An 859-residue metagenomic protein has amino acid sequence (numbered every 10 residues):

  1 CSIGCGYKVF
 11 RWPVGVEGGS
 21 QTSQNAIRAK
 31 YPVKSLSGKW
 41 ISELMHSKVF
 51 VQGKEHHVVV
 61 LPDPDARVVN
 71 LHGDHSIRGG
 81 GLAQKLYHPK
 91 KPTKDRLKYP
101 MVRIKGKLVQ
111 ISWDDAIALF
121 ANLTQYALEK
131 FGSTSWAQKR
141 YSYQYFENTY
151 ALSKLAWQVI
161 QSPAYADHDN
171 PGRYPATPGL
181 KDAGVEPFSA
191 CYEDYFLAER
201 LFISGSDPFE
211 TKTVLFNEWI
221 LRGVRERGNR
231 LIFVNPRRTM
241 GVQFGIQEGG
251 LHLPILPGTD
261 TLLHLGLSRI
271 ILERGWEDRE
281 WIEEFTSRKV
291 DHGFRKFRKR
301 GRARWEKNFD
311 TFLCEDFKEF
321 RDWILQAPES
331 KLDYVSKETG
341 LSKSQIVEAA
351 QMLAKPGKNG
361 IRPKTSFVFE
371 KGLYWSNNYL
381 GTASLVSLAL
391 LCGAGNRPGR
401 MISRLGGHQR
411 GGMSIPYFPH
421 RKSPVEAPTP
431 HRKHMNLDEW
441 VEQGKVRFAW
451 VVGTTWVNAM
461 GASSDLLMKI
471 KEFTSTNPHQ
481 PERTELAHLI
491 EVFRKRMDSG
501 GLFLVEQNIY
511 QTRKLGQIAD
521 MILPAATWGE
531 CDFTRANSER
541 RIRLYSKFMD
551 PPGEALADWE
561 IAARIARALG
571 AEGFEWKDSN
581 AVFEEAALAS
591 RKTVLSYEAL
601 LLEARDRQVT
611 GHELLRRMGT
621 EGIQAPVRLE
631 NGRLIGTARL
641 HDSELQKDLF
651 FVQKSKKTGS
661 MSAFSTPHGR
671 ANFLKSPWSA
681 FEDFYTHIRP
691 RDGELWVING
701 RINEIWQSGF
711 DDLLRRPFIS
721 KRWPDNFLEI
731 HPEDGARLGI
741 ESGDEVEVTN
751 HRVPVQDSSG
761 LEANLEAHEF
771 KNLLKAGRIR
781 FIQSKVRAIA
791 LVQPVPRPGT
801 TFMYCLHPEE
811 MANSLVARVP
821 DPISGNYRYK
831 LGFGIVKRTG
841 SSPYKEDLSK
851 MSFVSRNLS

Functional and structural regions predicted by a protein language model:
C1-W276, R288, V335, S342 (+10 more regions): N-terminal export/assembly segments and adjacent metallocofactor-ligating motifs of anaerobic energy-metabolism
W113-W136, C191-R200, W323-A327, V347-S366 (+1 more regions): Glycine-rich phosphate/diphosphate-binding loops that line cofactor/substrate pockets in enzymes
Y150-R237, G241, L262-L265, T382-F533 (+2 more regions): Extended redox/cofactor-interaction regions of prokaryotic respiratory oxidoreductases
V242-G360: Long, well-ordered, tryptophan-enriched scaffold segments
E248-P254, P524-A526, R540-P551, D757: Short beta-alpha connecting loops at secondary-structure transitions that line or flank enzyme active sites
F294, F309-K433: Active-site phosphate/pyrophosphate-binding segments
G529-P551, A562, A566-A568, V792: Glycine/threonine-rich phosphate-binding loop and adjacent beta-strand/alpha-helix elements that clamp
D558-M618, Q707-S708, L713-E729, E733-S859: Long, contiguous, secondary-structure-rich segments that constitute the structural scaffold of globular domains
